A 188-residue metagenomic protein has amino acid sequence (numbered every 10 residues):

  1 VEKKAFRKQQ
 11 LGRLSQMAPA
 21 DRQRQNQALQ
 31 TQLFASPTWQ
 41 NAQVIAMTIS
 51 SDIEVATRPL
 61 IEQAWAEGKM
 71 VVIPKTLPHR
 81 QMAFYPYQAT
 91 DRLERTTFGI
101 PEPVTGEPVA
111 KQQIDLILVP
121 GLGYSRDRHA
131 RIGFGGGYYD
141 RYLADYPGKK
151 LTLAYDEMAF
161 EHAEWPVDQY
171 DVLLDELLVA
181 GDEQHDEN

Functional and structural regions predicted by a protein language model:
V1-Q112: N-terminal active-site beta-alpha-beta segment that forms phosphate/nucleotide-binding and substrate-recognition loops
A5, G12-Q16, V104-E107, Q112-I117 (+2 more regions): Surface-exposed, charge/polar-rich loops and edge strands
I45, I117-L118: Receiver (REC) domain switch-region micro-motif
I49, G121, G181: Glycine-rich, N-terminal phosphate-binding loop of Rossmann-like dinucleotide-binding domains
S51-I53, L122-S125: Short glycine-rich anion-binding loops that position phosphate/pyrophosphate groups of nucleotides and phosphorylated
E62, I132-Y138: Charged helix-capping and loop-helix junction motifs
K69-M70, R128-A130: Short active-site oxyanion
V119-P120, F134: Thr-Gly-centered strand-to-loop micro-motif
